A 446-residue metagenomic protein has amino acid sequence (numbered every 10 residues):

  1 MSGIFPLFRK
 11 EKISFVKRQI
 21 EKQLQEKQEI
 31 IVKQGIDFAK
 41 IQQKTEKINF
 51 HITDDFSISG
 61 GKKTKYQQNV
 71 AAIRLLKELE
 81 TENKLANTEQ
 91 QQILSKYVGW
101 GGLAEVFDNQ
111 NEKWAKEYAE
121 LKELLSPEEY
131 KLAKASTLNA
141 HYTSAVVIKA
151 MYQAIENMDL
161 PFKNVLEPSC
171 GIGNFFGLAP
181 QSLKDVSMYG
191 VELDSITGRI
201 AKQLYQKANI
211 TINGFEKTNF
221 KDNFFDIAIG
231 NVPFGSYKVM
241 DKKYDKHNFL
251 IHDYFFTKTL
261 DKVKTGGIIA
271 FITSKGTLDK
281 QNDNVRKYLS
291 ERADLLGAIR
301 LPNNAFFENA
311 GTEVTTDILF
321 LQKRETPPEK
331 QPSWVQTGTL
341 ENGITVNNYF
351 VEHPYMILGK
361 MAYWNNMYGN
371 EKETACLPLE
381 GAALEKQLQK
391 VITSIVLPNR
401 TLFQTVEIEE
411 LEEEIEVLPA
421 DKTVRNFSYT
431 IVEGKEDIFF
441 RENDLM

Functional and structural regions predicted by a protein language model:
R9-K96, W100, W114, D159 (+2 more regions): Charged, often flexible domain-edge or linker segments that flank or initiate folded functional domains
E46-L204: Class I S-adenosyl-L-methionine
L138, K242-K246: Surface-exposed cleft-lining segments at the edges of enzyme active sites
I148-M158, F162-Q181, M188-G190, A201-L204 (+4 more regions): Conserved proline-anchored active-site loop of SAM-dependent methyltransferases that bridges a beta-strand
S187, A208-N209, D294-G297: Conserved beta-strand segments of alpha/beta enzyme cores
L193-S195, K246-F307, V314, I318-F320: Conserved Class I SAM-dependent methyltransferase catalytic core
T211-G214, I299-R300: Short loop/edge segments at beta-strand edges and connector loops that shape dinucleotide/nucleotide cofactor-binding
E308-T405: Flexible, glycine-/basic-rich loop-and-beta segments that form/coincide with the SAM-dependent methyltransferase
